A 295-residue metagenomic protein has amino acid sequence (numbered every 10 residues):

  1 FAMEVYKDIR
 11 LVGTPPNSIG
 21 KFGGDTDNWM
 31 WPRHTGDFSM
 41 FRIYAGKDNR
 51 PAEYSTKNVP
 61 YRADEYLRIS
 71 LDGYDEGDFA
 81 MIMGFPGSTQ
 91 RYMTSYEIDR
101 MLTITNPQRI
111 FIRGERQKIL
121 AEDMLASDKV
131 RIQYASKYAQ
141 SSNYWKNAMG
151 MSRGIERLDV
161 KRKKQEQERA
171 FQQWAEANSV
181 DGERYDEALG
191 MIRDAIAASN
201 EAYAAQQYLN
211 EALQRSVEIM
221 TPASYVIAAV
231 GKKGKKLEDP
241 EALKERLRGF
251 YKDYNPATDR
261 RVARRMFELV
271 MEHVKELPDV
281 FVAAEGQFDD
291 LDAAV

Functional and structural regions predicted by a protein language model:
F1-V295: Terminal presequence/propeptide segments associated with secretion/organelle targeting and zymogen/polyprotein
